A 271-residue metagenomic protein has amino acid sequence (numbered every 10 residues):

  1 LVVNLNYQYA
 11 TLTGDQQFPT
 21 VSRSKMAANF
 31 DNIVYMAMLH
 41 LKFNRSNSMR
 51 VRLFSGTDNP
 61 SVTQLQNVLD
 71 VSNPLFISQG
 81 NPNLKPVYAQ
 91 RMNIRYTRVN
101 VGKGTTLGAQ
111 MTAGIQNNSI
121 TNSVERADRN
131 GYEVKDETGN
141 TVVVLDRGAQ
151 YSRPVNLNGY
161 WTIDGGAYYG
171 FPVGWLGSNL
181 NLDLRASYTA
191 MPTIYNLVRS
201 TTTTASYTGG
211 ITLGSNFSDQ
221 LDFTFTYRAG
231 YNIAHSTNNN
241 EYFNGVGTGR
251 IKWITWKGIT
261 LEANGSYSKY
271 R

Functional and structural regions predicted by a protein language model:
L1-R271: Exposed, low-structure sequence patches enriched in small/polar residues
